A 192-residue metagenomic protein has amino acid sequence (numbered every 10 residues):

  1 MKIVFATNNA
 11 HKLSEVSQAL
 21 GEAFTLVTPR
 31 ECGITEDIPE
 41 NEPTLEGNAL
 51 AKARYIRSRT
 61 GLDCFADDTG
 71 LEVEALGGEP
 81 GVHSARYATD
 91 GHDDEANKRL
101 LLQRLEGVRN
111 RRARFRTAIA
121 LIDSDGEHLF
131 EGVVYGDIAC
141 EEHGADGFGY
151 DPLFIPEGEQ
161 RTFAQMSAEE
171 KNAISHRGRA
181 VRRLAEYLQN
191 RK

Functional and structural regions predicted by a protein language model:
K2-V4, A10-K192: Anionic-ligand binding patches
